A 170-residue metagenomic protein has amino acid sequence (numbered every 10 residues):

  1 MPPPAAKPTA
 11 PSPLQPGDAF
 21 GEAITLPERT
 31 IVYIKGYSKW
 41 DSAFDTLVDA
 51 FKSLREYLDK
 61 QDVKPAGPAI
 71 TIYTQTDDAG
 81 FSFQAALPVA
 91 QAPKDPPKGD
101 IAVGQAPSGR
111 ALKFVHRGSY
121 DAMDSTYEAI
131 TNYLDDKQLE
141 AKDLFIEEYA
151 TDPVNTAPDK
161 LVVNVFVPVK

Functional and structural regions predicted by a protein language model:
M1-K170: A solvent-exposed interaction/effector surface
